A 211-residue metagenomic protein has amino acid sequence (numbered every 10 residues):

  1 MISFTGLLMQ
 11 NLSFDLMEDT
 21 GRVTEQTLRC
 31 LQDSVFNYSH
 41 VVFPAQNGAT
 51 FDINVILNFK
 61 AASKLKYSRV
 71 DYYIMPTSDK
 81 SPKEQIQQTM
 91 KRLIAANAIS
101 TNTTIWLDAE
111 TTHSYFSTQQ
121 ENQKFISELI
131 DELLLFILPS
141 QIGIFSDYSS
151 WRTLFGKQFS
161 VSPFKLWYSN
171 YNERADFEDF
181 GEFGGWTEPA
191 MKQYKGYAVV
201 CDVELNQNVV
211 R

Functional and structural regions predicted by a protein language model:
M1-S3: Hydrophobic membrane-insertion alpha-helices, especially the h-region of bacterial N-terminal signal peptides
G6-T24, F159-R211: Functionally critical loop-and-helix segments that line ligand-binding/catalytic clefts of soluble enzyme domains
Q10-P139: Substrate-binding cleft of extracellular glycoside hydrolase catalytic domains
F43, L107-A109, I144, Y168 (+1 more regions): Conserved beta-strand positions
N58-A61, E128, F155-S160, D179-F183: Short, aromatic/basic amphipathic alpha-helical patches
S78-D79, T111-T112, D147-W151, E173: Short beta-alpha junction loops
P82-Q85, S150-S160: Glycine-rich, charge-decorated loop segments at or immediately adjacent to ligand/cofactor-binding or catalytic sites
L138-T153: Aromatic-lined carbohydrate-recognition surfaces of secreted/lumenal glycan-active proteins
